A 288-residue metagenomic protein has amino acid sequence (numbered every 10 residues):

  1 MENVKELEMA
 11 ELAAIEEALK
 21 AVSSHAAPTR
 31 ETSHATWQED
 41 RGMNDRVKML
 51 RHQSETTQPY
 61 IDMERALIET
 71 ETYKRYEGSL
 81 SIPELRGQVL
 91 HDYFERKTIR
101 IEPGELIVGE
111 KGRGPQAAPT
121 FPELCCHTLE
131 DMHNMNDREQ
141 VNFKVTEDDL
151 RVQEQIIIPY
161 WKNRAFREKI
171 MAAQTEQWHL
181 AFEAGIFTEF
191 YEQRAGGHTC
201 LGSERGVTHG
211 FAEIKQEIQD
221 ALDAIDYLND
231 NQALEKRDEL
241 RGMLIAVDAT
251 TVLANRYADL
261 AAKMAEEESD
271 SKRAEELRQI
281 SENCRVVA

Functional and structural regions predicted by a protein language model:
E2-D223: Long, non-catalytic protein-protein interaction scaffolds
T199, S203-G206, E235-A246: Non-transmembrane, amphipathic alpha-helical segments
F211-L228, A254-A265, C284: Non-transmembrane amphipathic alpha-helical segments
Y227-A233, E267-S271: Charged, low-complexity interaction regions
L244-A288: Gly/Pro-rich turn-and-neighbor structural signature
